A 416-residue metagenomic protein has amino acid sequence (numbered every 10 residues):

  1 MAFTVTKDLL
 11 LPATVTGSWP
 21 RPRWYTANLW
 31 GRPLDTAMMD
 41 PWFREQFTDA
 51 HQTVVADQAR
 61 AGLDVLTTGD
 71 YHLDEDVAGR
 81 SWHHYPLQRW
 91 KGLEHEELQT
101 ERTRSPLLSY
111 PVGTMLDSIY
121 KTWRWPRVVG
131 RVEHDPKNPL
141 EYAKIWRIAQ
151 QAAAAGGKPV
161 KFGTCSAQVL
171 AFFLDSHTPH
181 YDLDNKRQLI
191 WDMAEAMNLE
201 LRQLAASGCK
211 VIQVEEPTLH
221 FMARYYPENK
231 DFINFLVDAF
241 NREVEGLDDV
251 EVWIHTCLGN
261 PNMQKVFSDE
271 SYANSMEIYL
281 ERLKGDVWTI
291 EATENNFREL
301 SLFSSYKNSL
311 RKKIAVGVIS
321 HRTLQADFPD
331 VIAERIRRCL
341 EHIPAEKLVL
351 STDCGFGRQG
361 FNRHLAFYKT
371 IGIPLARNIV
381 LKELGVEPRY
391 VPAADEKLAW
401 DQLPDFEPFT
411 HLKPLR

Functional and structural regions predicted by a protein language model:
M1-R416: Domain-level signal for soluble alpha/beta catalytic cores
